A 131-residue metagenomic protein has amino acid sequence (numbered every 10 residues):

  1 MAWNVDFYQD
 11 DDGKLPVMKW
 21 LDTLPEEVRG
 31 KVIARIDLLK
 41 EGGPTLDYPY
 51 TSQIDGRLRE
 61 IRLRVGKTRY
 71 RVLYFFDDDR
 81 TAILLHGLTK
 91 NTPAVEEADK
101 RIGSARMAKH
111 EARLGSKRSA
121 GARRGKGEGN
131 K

Functional and structural regions predicted by a protein language model:
M1-R69, D78-A82, T89-K131: Basic, Lys/Arg-enriched alpha-helical interface segments
